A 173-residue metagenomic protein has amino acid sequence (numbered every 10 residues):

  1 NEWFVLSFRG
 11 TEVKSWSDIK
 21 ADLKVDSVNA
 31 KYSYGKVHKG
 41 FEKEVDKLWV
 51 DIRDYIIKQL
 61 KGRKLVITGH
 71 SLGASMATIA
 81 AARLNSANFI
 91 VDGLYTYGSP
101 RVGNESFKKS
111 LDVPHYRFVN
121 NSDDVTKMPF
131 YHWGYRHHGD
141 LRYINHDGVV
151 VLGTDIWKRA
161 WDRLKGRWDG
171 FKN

Functional and structural regions predicted by a protein language model:
N1-T68, L72-N173: Non-catalytic, mobile gating and regulatory segments of ester bond hydrolases
